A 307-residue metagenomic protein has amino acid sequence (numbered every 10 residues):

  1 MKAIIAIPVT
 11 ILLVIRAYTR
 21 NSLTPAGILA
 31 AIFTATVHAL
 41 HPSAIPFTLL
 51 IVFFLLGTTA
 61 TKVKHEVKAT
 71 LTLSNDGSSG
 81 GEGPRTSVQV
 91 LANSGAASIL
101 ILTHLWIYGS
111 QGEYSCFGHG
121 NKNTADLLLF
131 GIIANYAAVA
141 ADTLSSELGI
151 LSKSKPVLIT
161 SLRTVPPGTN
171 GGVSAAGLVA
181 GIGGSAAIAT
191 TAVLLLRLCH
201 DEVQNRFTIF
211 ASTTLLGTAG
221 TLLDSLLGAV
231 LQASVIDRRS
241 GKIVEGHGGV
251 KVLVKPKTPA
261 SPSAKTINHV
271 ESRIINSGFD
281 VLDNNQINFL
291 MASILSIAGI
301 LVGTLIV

Functional and structural regions predicted by a protein language model:
M1-V307: Hydrophobic alpha-helical transmembrane segments
